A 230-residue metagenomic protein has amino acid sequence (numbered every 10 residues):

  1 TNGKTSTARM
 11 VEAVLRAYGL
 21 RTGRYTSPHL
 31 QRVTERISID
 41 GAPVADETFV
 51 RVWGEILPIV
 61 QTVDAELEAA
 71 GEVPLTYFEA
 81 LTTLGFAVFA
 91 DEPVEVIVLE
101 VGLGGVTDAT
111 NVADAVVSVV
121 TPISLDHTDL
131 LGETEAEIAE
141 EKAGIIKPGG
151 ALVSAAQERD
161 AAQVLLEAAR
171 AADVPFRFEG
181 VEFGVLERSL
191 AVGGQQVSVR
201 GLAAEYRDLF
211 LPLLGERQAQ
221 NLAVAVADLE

Functional and structural regions predicted by a protein language model:
S6-M10: Hydrophobic positions on the alpha1 helix immediately C-terminal to the Walker A/P-loop
V11, G85, L165: Aromatic/hydrophobic pocket-lining residues that form π-stacking "cages" and hydrophobic walls in ligand
A17-A113, D129-L131, E137, R159: ATP-dependent carboxylate-amine ligase catalytic core
T22, T110, V192, L213-A225: Short glycine/threonine-rich catalytic loop with a Thr-x-Gly-x-Asp
V63-A70, P93-E100, A115-D208, L222 (+1 more regions): Acidic, Mg2+-coordinating active-site environments of NTP-dependent enzymes
F78, S154-Q157, L214: Glycine- and other small-residue-rich loops at beta-strand/loop junctions that grip anionic moieties
